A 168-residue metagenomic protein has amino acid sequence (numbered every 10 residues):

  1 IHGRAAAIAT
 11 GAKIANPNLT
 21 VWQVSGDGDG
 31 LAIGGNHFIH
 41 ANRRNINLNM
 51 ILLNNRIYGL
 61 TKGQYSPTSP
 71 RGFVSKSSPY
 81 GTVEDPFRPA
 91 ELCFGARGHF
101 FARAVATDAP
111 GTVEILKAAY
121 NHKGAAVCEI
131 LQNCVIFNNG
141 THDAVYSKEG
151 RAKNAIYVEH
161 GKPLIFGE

Functional and structural regions predicted by a protein language model:
I1-G59: Thiamine diphosphate
N18, S66-A119: Conserved thiamine diphosphate
Q23-S25, F100-V105, V127: Short catalytic-loop micro-motif centered on adjacent basic/acidic residues
G34-G35, K62-G63, A104-V105, T112-L116 (+1 more regions): A short secondary-structure junction signal
A41, S66-P70, A144-S147: Short, hinge-like loop/turn segments at secondary-structure boundaries
N55-I57, D108, L131-I136: Glycine-rich beta-alpha junction loops
N121-H122, A126: Accessory alpha-helical/coil subdomains and C-terminal extensions that flank or cap enzyme catalytic cores
C134-E168: Flexible, low-complexity linker and terminal segments
